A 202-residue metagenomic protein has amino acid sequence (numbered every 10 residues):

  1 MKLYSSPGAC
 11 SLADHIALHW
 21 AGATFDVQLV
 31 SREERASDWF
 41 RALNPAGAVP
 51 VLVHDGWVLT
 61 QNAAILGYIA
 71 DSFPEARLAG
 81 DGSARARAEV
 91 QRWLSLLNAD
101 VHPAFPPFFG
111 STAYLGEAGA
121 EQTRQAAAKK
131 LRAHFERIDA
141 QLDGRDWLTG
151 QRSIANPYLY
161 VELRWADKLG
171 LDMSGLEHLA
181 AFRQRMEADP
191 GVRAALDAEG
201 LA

Functional and structural regions predicted by a protein language model:
M1-Q122: GST-like domain detector, emphasizing the conserved glutathione-binding G-site in the N-terminal thioredoxin-like
A17, A70, E162-L163, L196: Active-site-flanking alpha-helical
T24, A76, D172-S174, A202: Short coil/loop linkers at secondary-structure junctions
Q28, N62, L176, L196-D197: Residue-level detector of family-conserved "landmark" positions at structurally sensitive sites
S31-E33, A180, G200-L201: Conserved beta-strand edge residues that scaffold enzyme active sites
D81-G82, A194-L201: Short, flexible loop/turn segments with low-complexity composition
L97-G191, A195: GST-like fold's C-terminal all-alpha helical module
Y114, L201-A202: Carbohydrate-binding/catalytic loop surfaces
